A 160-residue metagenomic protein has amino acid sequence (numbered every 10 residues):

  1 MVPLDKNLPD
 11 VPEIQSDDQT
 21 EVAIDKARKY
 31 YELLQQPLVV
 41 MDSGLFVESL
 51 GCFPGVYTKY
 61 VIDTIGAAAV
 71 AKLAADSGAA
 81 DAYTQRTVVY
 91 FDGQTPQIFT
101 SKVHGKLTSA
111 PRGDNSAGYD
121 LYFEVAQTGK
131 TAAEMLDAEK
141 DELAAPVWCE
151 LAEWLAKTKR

Functional and structural regions predicted by a protein language model:
M1-R160: Anionic-ligand binding patches
